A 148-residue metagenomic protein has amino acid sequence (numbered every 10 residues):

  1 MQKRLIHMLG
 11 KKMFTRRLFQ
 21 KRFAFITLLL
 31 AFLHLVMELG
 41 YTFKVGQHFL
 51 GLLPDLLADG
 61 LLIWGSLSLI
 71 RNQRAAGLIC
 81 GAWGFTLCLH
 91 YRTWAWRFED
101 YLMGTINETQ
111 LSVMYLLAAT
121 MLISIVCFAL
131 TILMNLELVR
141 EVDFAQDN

Functional and structural regions predicted by a protein language model:
M1-A31, L130-N148: Cytosolic juxtamembrane helix and N-cap/initiation of the first transmembrane helix
L9-Q20, L35-F49: Short juxtamembrane and helix-loop transition motifs at transmembrane-helix boundaries in membrane proteins
T27-L39, L61-L62, H90-R97, I123-T131: Alpha-helical transmembrane segments and immediately adjacent membrane-interfacial amphipathic helices
L39-L53, L89-A118: Interfacial non-cytosolic loop connecting adjacent transmembrane helices
G40-Q47, S68-R74, A95-M103, L133-F144: Juxtamembrane transmembrane-helix termini
G51-W64: Generic alpha-helical transmembrane segments
G65-H90: Loop-to-transmembrane helix junctions at the membrane interface
G104-E141: Alpha-helical membrane-associated segments of multi-pass integral membrane proteins
